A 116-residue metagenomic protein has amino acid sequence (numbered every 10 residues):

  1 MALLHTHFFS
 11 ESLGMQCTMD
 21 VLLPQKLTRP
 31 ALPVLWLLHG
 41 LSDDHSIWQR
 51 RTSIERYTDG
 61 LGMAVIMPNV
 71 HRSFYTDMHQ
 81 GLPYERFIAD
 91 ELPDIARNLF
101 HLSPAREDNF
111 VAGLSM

Functional and structural regions predicted by a protein language model:
M1-M116: Non-catalytic cap/lid and distal C-terminal segments of serine-dependent acyl enzymes
